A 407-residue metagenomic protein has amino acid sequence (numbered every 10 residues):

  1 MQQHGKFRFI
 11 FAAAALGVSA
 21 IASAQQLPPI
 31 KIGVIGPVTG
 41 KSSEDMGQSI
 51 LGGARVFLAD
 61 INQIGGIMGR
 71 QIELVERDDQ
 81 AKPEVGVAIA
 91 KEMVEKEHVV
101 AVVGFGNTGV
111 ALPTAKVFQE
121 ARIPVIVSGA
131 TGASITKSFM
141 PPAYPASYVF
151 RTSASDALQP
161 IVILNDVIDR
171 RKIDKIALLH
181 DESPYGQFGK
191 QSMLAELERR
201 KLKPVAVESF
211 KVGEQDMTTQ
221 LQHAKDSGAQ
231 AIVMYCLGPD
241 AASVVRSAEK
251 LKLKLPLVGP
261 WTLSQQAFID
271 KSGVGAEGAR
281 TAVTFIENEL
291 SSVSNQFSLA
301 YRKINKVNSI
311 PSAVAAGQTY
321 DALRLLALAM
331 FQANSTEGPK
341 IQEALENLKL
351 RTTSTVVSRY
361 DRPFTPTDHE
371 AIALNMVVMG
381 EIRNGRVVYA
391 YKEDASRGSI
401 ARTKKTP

Functional and structural regions predicted by a protein language model:
Q2-A13, A24-P407: Extracytosolic ligand-binding ectodomains
A15-G17: Repetitive helical segments and hydrophobic/amphipathic motifs
S19-I21: N-terminal signal peptide c-region/cleavage motif recognized by signal peptidases
